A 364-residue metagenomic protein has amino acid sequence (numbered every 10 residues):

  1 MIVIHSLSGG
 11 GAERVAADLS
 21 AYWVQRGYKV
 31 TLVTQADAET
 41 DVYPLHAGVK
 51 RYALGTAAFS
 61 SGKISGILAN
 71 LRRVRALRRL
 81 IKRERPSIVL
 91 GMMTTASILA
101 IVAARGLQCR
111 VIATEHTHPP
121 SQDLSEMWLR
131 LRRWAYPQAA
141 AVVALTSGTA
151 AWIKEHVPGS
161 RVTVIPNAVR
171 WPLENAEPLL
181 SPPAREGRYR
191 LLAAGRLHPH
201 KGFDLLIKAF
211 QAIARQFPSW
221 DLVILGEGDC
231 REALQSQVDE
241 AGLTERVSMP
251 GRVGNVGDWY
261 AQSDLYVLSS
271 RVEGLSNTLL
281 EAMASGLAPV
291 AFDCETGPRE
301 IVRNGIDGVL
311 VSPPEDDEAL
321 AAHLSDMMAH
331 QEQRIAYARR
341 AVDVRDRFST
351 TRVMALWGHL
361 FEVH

Functional and structural regions predicted by a protein language model:
I2-G10, R14-S65, K154, V164 (+1 more regions): N-terminal strand-loop element at the rim of the active site of nucleotide-sugar-dependent glycosyltransferases
E13-D18, Y189, A193-R215, L222 (+1 more regions): A conserved mid-protein helix/loop that constitutes part of the nucleotide-sugar donor-binding site
G91-S97, E115: Short His-centered aromatic/hydrophobic patch
A139-L173: A short, active-site helix/loop in glycosyltransferases that binds the activated sugar's phosphate group
Q235, D326, Q333-R347: A short, well-ordered alpha-helix in the C-terminal region of glycosyltransferases
R252, R271: Aromatic "clamp/platform" in nucleotide-sugar-dependent glycosyltransferases that forms part of the donor/acceptor
A288-F292: Short hydrophobic beta-strand element within catalytic cores of glycosyltransferases and related nucleotide-activated
R299-S325, Q331-Q333: Change "using UDP/GDP/dTDP sugars" to "using nucleotide sugars
